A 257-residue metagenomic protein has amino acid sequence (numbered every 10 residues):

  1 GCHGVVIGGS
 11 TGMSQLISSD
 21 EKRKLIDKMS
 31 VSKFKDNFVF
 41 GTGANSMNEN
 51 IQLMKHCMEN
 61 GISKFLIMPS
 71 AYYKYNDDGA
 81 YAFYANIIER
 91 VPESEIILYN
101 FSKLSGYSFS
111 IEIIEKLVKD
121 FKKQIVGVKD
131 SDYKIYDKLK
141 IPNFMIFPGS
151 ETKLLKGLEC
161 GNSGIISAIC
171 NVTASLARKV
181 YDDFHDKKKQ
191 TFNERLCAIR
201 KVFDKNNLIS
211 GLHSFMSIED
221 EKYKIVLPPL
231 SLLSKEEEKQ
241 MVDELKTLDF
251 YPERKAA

Functional and structural regions predicted by a protein language model:
G1-S108, I114: Active-site beta->alpha loop and helix N-cap motifs at the rims of alpha/beta catalytic domains
C2, N162, I169-A257: C-terminal alpha-helical cap/extension of soluble enzyme domains
I7, T11-Q15, A44-S46, D130 (+3 more regions): Short, flexible micro-motifs
M13-S14, Y73-K74, K134, L155 (+2 more regions): Short secondary-structure capping/turn micro-motifs that flank functional sites
M29, C57, I87, V128 (+4 more regions): Conserved, mostly hydrophobic/aromatic
K33, V91, F121, E219-D220: A broad structural signal for alpha-helix termini and local helix breaks/kinks
I88-S94, F101-N206: Catalytic alpha/beta core domains of metabolic enzymes, predominantly
